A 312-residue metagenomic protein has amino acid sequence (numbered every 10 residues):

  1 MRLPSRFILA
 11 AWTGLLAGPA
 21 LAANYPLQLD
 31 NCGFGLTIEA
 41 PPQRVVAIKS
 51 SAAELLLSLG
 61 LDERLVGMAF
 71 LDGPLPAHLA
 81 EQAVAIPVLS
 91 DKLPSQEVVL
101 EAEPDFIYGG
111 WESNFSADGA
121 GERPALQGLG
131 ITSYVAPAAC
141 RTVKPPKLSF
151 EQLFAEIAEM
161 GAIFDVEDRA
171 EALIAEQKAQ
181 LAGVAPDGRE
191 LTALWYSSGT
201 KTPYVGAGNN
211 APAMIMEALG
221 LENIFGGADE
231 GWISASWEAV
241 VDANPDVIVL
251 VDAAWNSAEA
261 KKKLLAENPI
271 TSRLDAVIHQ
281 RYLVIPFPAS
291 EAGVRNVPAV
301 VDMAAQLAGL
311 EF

Functional and structural regions predicted by a protein language model:
L3-W12, G18-E54, E159-Y196, Q306-F312: Bacterial Sec-exported substrate-binding components of ABC uptake systems
N31-G33, I86-E97, A117, A228-W237: Short helix-initiation/N-cap motifs at beta->coil->alpha
R44-A102, F106-F115, L221-I224: A short, structured surface patch at a secondary-structure boundary
S51-E54, L71-P74, F106-I107, E112-S116 (+5 more regions): Solvent-exposed loop/turn segments at secondary-structure junctions within structured extracellular/periplasmic domains
G73-H78, V205-W232, F287: Alpha-helical, coiled-coil/dimerization segments enriched in small aliphatic residues
S95-G109, W237-A253: Proline-aspartate-enriched helix->loop->beta-strand connector
S113-G121, I131-E159, E190-A211, E259: Extracytoplasmic ligand-binding site segments that recognize negatively charged/polar headgroups
K147-A158, E171, V249-F312: Structured C-terminal subdomain patch of bacterial secreted/periplasmic proteins
